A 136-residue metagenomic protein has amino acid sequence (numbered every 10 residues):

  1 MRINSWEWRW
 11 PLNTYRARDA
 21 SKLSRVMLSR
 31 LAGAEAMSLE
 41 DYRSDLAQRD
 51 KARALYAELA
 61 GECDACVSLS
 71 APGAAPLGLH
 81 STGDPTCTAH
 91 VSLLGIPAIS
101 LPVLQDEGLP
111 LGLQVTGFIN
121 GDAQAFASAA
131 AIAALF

Functional and structural regions predicted by a protein language model:
R2-R53, P102-G112: Short helix-loop capping/hinge segments that flank enzyme active sites or metal/cofactor-binding pockets
R43, I96-F136: Structural helix-boundary/capping segments
S44, A71-H90: Short, surface-exposed loop/helix-turn segments at secondary-structure junctions that function as lids/hinges flanking
K51-G61: Short, well-structured alpha-helical segments in soluble
A57, S81-P102: Small-aliphatic-rich amphipathic alpha-helix that forms the alpha element of a beta-alpha
D64: Conserved acidic residues
